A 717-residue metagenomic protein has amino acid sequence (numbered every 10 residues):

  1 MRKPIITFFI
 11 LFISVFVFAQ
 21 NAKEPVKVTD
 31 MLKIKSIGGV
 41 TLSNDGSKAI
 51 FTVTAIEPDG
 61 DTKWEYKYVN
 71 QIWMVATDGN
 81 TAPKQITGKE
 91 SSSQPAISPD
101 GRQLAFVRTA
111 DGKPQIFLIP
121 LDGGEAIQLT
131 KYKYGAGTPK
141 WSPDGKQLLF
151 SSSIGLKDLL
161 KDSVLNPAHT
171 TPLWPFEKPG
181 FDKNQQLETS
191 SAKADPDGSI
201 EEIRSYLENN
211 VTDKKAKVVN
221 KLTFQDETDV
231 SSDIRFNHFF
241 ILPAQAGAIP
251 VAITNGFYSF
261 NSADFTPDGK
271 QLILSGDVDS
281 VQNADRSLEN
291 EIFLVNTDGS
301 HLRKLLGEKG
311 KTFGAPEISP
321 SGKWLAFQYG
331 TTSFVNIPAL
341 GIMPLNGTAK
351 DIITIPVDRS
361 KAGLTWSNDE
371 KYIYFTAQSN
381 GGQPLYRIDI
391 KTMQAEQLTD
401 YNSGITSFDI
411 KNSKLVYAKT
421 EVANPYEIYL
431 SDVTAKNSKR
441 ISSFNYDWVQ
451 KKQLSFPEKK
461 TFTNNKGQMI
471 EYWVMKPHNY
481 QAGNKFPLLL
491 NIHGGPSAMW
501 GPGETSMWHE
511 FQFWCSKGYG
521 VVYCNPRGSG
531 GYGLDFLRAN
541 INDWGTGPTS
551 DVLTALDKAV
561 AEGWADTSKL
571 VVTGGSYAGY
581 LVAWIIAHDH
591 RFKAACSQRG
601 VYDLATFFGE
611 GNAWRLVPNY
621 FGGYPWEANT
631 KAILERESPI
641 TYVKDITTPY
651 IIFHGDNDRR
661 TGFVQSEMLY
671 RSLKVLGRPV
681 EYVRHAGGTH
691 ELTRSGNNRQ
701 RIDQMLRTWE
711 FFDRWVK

Functional and structural regions predicted by a protein language model:
T41, T52-V53, E57-D61, L149 (+8 more regions): Non-catalytic accessory segments flanking enzyme active sites
N44-D45, P99-D100, P143-D144, P267-D268 (+3 more regions): Residue-level detector of Asp-centered blade-edge/turn motifs that repeat once per structural unit in beta-propeller
A49, G101-A105, L148-L149, L272-I273 (+3 more regions): Hydrophobic beta-strand positions that form the internal "hydrophobic ladder" of WD40/Gbeta-like beta-propeller blades
V53-Q71, I86-S93, A105-F117, E125 (+11 more regions): A flexible loop/linker signature enriched in serine peptidases of the S9 family
A76-N80, P120-G124, P243-G247, N296-S300 (+3 more regions): Short loop/turn segments that connect beta-strands within beta-propeller blades
G88, E510-C515, Y523-K717: Active-site-proximal cap/loop segments of hydrolase catalytic domains
N484-G494: Short beta-strand element of the alpha/beta-hydrolase
K485, S497-F511, P526, V664-Q665: The serine-hydrolase catalytic nucleophile loop
